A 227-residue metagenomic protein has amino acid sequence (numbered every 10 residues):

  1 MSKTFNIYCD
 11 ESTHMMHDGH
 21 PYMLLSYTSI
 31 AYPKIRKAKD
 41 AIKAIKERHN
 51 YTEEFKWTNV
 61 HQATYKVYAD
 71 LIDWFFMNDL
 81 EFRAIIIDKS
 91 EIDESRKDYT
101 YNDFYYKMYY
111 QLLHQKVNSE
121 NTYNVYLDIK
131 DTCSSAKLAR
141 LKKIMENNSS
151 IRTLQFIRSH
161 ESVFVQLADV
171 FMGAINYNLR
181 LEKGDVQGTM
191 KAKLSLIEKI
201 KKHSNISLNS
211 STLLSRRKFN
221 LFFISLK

Functional and structural regions predicted by a protein language model:
M1-K227: Phosphate-ester processing/binding pockets and catalytic centers
